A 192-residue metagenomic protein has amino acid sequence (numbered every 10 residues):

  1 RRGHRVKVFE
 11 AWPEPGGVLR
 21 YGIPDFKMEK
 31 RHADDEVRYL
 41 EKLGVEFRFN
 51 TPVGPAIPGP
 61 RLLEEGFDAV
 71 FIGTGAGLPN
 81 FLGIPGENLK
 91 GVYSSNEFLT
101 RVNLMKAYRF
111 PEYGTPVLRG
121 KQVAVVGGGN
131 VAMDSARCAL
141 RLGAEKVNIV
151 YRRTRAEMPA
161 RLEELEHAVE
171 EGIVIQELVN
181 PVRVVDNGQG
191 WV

Functional and structural regions predicted by a protein language model:
R1-V8, V131-R141: N-terminal Rossmann-like FAD-binding beta1-loop-alpha1 element of flavoenzymes
R2-R20, V147-A156: Glycine-rich FAD pyrophosphate-binding loop
R5, K121-Q122: Residues that mark the start of a beta-strand
G16-I23, R161-H167: Active-site-proximal loop->helix
R31-N80, E97, N103-G114, L118 (+1 more regions): A Rossmann-like FAD-binding core segment of flavoenzymes
D68, K90, K121: Conserved acidic residues
I84-T100: A short, gly/pro- and small-residue-rich
G127-G129: Glycine-rich Rossmann-fold phosphate-binding loop(s) that bind the pyrophosphate of adenine dinucleotide cofactors
